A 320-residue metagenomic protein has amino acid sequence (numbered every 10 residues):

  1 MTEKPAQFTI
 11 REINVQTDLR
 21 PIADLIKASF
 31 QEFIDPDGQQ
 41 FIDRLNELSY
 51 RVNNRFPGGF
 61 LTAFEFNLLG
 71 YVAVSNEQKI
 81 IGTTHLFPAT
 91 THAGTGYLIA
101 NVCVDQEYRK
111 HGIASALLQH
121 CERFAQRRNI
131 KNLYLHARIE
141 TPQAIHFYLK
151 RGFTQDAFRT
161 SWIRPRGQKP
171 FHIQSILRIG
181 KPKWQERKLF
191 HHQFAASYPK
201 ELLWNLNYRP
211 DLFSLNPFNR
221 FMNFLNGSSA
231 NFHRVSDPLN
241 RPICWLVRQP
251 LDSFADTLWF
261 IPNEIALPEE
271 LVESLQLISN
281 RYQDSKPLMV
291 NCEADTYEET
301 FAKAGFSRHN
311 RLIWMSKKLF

Functional and structural regions predicted by a protein language model:
M1-D24, A28, P165-Q185: Conserved N-terminal entry element of GNAT/NAT acetyltransferase domains
A28-V72, N205-A230: Active-site rim helix/loop that mediates acceptor-substrate recognition in acyltransferases
L68-V72, Q78-P88, L98, C103 (+2 more regions): Conserved beta-strand in the GNAT
N101-V104, K110-R123, N132, H146-K150 (+1 more regions): Conserved acetyl-CoA-binding loop-helix of GNAT-fold acetyltransferases
H111, S115, I139-A157, E293-N310: Conserved active-site alpha-helix within GNAT-family acetyltransferase domains
A125-H136, R281-E293: Conserved GNAT acetyl-CoA-binding A-motif
L135-A144, I163-R166, L288-E299, S316: Conserved beta-strand-loop-alpha-helix junction that forms the acyl-donor binding cleft
H136-A137, T154-G167, S307-K317: Conserved catalytic-core motifs of GNAT/GCN5-like acyltransferases
